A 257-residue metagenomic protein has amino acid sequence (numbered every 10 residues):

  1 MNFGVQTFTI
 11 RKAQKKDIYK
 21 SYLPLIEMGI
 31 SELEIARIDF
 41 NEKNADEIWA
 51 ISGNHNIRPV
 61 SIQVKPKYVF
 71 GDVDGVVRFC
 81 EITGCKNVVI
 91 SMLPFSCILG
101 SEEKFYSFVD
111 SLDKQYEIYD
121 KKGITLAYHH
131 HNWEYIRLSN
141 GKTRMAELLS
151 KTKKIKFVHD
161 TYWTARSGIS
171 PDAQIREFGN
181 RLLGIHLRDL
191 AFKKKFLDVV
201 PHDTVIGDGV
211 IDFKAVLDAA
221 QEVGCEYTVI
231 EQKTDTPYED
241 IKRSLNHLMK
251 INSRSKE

Functional and structural regions predicted by a protein language model:
M1-K16: Boundary/entry segment of secreted carbohydrate-active catalytic domains
F3-T7, L33-I35, P59-V64, V88-I90 (+4 more regions): Hydrophobic faces of well-ordered beta-strands that scaffold small-molecule active sites in alpha/beta enzyme cores
V5, L25, L33, S52 (+8 more regions): Conserved, mostly hydrophobic/aromatic
Q6-I10, A36-I38, V64-K67, L93-F95 (+4 more regions): Active-site beta-loop-alpha junctions enriched in small/polar residues
K12-L25, N44, F70-C80, S167-I175 (+1 more regions): Short, acidic/polar
L23, S31-E32, D46, H55-R58 (+2 more regions): Active-site acidic/histidine proton-transfer and metal-coordination neighborhood in alpha/beta enzyme cores
L33-G53: Glycine-rich, proline-tolerant flexible connector loops at the mouths of alpha/beta enzymes
Y119-V210: Acidic/histidine-rich catalytic cores of soluble enzymes
